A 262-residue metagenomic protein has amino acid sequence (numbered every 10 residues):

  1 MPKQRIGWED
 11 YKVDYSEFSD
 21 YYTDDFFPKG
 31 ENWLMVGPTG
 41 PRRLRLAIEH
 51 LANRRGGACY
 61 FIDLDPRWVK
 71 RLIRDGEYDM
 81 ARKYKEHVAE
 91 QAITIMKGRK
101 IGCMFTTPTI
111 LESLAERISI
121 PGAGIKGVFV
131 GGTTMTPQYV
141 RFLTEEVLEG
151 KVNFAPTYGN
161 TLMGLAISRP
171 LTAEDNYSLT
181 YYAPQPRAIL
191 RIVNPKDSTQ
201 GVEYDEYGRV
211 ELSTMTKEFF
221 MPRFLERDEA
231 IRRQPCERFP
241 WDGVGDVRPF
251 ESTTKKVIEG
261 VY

Functional and structural regions predicted by a protein language model:
M1-D14: Conserved AMP-binding A3 loop
D10, G37-T39, F250-T253: Alpha-helical substrate-recognition element adjacent to the catalytic core
D14, A47, L51, Q138-L143: Alpha-helical scaffold elements adjacent to nucleotide-binding pockets in ATP/GTP-utilizing enzyme cores
S16-D24, I93, A115: Generic structural signal for well-ordered alpha-helical scaffold segments
F18-W68: Conserved AMP-binding loop of ANL adenylate-forming enzymes
A58-Y262: Active-site glycine/GP-rich loop and adjacent strand/helix microenvironment that borders small-molecule binding pockets
